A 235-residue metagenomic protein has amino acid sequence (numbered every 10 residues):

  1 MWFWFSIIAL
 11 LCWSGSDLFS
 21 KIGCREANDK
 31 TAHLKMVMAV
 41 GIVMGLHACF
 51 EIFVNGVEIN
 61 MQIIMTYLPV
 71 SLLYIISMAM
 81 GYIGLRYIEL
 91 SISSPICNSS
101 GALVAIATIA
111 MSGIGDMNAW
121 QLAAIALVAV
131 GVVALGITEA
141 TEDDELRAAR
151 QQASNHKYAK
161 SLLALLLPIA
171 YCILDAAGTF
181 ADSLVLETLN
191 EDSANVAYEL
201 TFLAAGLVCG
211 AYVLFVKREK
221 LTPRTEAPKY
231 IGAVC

Functional and structural regions predicted by a protein language model:
M1-T31, I76, A124-I125, R147-V196 (+2 more regions): Glycine-/small-residue-enriched transmembrane alpha-helix faces in small-molecule transporters and effluxers
W2-A9, A39, C49-M80, L162-I173 (+1 more regions): Loop-to-transmembrane-helix transition segments
D17-N28, I75-I92, V133-D143, C209-T222: C-terminal ends of transmembrane helices
K21, Y82, T108-I109, S183: Small-residue-mediated transmembrane helix hinge/kink sites in multi-pass secondary transporters
E26-L34, M80-I96, I114-G115, E187-V196: Structural motif at transmembrane-helix junctions in multi-pass transporters
D29-A39, E89-S100, Q121-I125, S161-I169 (+1 more regions): Cytoplasmic-side transmembrane-helix entry/capping segments in multi-pass membrane proteins
V43-A48, S99, L103-I109, A119-E142 (+1 more regions): Hydrophobic transmembrane alpha-helices of multi-pass small-molecule transport proteins
I52-I64, A110-A119, F180-N195, R218-P223: Membrane-interface helix termini and inter-helical loops of multi-pass transporters
